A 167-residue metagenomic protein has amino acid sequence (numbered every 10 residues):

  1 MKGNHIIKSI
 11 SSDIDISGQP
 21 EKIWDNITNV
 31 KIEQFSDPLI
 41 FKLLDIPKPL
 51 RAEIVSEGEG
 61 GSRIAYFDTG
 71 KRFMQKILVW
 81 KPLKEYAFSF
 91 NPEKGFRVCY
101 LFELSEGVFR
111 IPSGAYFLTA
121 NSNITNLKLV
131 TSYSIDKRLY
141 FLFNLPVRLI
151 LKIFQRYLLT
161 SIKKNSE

Functional and structural regions predicted by a protein language model:
M1-V55, R72: Hydrophobic ligand-binding cavity/cleft-lining segments
I7, Q34-F35, D45-G107, K164-N165: Glycine-rich portal/gate segments that line the openings of hydrophobic small-molecule binding cavities
S12-I14, M74-V79, I111-A120: Hydrophobic/aromatic beta-strand elements that line small-molecule binding cavities or substrate pockets in beta-rich
Q19, T69-G70, P82-L83, N121-I124: Short strand-connecting beta-turns/loops that link adjacent beta-strands
E21, D25, N123, T160 (+1 more regions): Replace "anionic and nucleotidyl ligands
W24-N26, K76, S89, K128-V130: Beta-strand residues in well-ordered beta-sheet regions across diverse protein folds
T28-K31, L151, Q155, L159-E167: Short amphipathic alpha-helical signal-transduction/dimerization elements
F90, R97-R156, T160: Beta-strand/loop substructures that line and gate deep hydrophobic ligand-binding cavities in soluble
